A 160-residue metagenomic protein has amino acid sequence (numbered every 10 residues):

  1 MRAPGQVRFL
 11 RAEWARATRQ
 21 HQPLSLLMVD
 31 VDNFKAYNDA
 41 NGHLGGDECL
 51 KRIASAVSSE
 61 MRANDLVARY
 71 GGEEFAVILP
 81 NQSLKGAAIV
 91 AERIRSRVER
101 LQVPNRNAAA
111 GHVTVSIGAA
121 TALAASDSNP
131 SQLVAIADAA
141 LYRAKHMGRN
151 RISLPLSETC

Functional and structural regions predicted by a protein language model:
M1-S25, D32-S59, A68-G72, A76-V77 (+3 more regions): Conserved long alpha-helical elements within nucleotide-processing catalytic cores of c-di-GMP signaling and class III
D39, L79-Q82, E99, A122-L123 (+1 more regions): Residue-level recognition of strand-loop junctions within catalytic nucleotide-signaling folds
R69, V98-V115: Catalytic core regions of nucleotide second-messenger enzymes
F75, V115-A119: A structural signal for short, well-ordered beta-strand segments
A88-A91, A122-C160: Catalytic-core segments of nucleotide cyclases and related cyclic-nucleotide turnover enzymes
